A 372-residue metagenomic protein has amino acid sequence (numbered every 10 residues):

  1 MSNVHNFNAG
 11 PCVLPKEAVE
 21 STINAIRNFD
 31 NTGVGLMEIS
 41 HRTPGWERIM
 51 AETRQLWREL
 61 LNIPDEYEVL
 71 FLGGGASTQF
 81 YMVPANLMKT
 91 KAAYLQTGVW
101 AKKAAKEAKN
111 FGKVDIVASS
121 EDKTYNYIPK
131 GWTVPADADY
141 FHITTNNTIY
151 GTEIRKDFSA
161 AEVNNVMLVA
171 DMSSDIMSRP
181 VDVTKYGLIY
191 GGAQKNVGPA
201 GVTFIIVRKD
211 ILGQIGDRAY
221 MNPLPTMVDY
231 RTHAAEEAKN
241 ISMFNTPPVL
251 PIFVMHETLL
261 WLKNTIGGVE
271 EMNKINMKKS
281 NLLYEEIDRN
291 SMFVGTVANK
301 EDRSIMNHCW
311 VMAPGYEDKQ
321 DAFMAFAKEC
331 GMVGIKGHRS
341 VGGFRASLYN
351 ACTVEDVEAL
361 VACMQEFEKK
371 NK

Functional and structural regions predicted by a protein language model:
S2-V4, E329, H338-K372: PLP-dependent enzyme catalytic core of the Aspartate aminotransferase-like
N3-R54: A glycine-/small-polar-enriched, mobile loop at the entrance of the PLP active site in fold-type I
G10, A108, S120-I176, L188: Active-site phosphate-binding strand-loop segment of PLP-dependent enzymes
P15, A193-Y284, N299: Active-site C-terminal subdomain of aminotransferase-like
T32-M82, V99, E107: Conserved N-terminal alpha-helix of the aminotransferase class I/II PLP-enzyme fold
S77-F141: PLP-dependent aminotransferase-like
V169, V183-Q194, T203: Conserved active-site segment immediately N-terminal to the catalytic lysine that forms the internal aldimine
V294-F326: Conserved PLP-binding catalytic core of the aspartate aminotransferase-like
